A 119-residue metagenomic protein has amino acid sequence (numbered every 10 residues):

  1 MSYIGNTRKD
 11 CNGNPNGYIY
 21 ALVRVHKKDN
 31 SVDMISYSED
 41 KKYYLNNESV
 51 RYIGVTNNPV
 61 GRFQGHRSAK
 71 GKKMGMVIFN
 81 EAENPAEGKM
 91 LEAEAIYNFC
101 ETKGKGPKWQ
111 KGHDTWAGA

Functional and structural regions predicted by a protein language model:
M1-M74, A82-E94, C100, A119: GIY-YIG nuclease catalytic motif and its immediate N-terminal context
C100-A119: Coupling/hinge elements of helicase-like and P-loop NTPase modules
